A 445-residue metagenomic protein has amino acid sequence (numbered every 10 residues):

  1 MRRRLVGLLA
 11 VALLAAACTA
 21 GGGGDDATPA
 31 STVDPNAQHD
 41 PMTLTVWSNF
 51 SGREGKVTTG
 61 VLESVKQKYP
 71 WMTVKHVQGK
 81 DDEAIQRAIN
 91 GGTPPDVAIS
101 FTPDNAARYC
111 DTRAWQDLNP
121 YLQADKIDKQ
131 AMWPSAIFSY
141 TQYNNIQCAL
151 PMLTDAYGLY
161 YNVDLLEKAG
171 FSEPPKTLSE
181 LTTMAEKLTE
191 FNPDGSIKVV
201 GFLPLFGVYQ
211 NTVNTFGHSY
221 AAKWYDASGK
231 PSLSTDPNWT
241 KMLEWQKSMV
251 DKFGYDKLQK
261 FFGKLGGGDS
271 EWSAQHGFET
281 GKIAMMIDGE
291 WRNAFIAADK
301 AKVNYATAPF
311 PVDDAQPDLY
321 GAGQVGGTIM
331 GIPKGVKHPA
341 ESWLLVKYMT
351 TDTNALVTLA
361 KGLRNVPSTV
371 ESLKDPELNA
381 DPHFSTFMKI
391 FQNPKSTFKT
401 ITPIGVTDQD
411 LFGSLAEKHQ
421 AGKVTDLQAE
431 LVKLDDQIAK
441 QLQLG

Functional and structural regions predicted by a protein language model:
M1-L44, Q67, D436-G445: Short, low-complexity disordered leader/linker segments with a strong preference for bacterial N-terminal type II
N36, N119-W133, N192-D194, K198-P204 (+5 more regions): Short, solvent-exposed loop/beta-turn-alpha elements that line the ligand-binding surface or hinge of extracytoplasmic
E63, A169, K252, A297-L363: Extracytoplasmic/periplasmic substrate-recognition and gating elements
P103-A156, K198, G217: Hinge/lid segment of periplasmic solute-binding proteins
N144, C148-M152, Y157, S179-L233 (+2 more regions): Extracytoplasmic/periplasmic solute-binding protein
E167, Q392-G445: Conserved C-terminal helix/tail region of periplasmic/extracytoplasmic solute-binding proteins
A185-E186, K230-G266: Glycine-centered hinge/linker elements that transmit conformational signals in sensory and ligand-binding systems
A360-D408, S414: Long, aromatic- and glycine/proline-rich binding clefts that accommodate carbohydrate-like moieties
